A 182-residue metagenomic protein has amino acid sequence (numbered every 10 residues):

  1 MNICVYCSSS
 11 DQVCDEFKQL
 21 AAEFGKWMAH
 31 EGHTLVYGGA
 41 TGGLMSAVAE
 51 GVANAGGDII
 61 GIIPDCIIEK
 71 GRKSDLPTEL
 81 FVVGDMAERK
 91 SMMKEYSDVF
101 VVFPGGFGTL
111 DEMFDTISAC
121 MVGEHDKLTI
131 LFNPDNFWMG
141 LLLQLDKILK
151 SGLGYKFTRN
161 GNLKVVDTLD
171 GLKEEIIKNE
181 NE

Functional and structural regions predicted by a protein language model:
M1-Y96, D135-N181: A cross-family phosphate/adenosyl-ligand binding-site feature
E88-E124, I130, E182: Active-site/ligand-binding-proximal alpha/beta "capping" segment
H125-D126, R159: A generic structural signal for well-ordered coil/turn residues at beta-strand boundaries that shape enzyme active-site
T129-D135: Short, glycine/charged-rich beta-strand-loop motifs at protein surfaces that mediate ligand recognition and catalysis
